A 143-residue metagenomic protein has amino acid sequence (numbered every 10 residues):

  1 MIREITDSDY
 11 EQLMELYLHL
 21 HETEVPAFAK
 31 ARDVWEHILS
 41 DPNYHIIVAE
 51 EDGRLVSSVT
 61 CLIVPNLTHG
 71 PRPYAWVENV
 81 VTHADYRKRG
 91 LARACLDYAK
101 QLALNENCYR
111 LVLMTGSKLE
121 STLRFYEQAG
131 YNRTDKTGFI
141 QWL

Functional and structural regions predicted by a protein language model:
M1-L13: A short beta-loop-alpha structural element at the N-terminal edge of CoA-dependent acyl/N-acetyltransferase catalytic
M14-H37: Conserved GNAT-fold acetyl-CoA-binding loop/helix
I38-V48, W76: A short helix-loop-beta-strand connector motif used in the catalytic cores of GNAT acetyltransferases and, in some
V48, R54-I63, V81: Conserved beta-strand in the GNAT
N66-V77, R87: A conserved beta-turn-beta hairpin within the catalytic core of GNAT-like acetyltransferases that forms part
T82, K88-Q101, Q128: Conserved acetyl-CoA-binding loop-helix of GNAT-fold acetyltransferases
R93, N105, S117-D135, Q141: Conserved active-site alpha-helix within GNAT-family acetyltransferase domains
L96, A103-T115: Conserved GNAT acetyl-CoA-binding A-motif
